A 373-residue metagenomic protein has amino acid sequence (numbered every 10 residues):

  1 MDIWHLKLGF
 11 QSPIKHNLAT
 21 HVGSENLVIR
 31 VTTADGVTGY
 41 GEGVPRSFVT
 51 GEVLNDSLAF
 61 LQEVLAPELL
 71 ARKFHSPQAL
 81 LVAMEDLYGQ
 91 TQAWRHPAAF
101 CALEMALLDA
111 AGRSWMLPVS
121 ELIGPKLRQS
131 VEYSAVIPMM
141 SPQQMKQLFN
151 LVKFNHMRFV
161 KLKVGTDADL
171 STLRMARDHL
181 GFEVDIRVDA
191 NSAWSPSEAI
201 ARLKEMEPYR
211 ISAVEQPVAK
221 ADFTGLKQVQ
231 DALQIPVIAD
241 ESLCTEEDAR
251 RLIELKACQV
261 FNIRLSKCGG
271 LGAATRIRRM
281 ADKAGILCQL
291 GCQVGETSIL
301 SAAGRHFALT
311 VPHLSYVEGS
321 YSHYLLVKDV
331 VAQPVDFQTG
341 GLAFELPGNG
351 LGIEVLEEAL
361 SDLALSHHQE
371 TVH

Functional and structural regions predicted by a protein language model:
M1, R113, L117-R128, L342-F344: N-terminal amphipathic alpha-helix/helix-capping segment at the start of soluble metabolic enzymes
M1-Y40, V44-G51, H323-K328: Structured beta-strand/loop patches that form or line metal/cofactor-binding pockets in enzymes
I29, G36, L65, L103 (+9 more regions): Conserved, mostly hydrophobic/aromatic
T32-S114: Metal- or metallocofactor-binding catalytic centers and their adjacent structured scaffolds across diverse enzyme
T91, R210, A221-P236, C244-L342: Shared catalytic-loop signature of beta/alpha-barrel
E121-L233: Metal-dependent enolase-superfamily TIM-barrel catalytic cores that perform enediolate-based chemistry
Y324-H373: C-terminal extensions of enzymes
